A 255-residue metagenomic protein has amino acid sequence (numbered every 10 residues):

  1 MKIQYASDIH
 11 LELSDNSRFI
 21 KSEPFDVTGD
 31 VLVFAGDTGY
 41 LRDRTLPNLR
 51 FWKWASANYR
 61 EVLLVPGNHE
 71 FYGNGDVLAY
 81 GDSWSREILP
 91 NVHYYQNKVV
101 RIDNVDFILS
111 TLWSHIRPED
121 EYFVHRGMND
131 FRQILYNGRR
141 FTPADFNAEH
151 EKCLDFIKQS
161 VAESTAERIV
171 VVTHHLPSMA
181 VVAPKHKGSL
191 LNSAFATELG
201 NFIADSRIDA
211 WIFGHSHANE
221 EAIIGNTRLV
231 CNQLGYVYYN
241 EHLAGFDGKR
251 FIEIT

Functional and structural regions predicted by a protein language model:
M1-L64, F71-A79, Y136-R140, T255: N-terminal active-site segment of His-dependent metallophosphoesterases
M1-Q4, V99-L109, R168, I223-R228: Beta-strand-turn-beta hairpins that frame and shape the catalytic cleft of phosphate-ester-processing enzymes
Y5-S7, L32-D37, L63-N68, H93-N97 (+4 more regions): Active-site neighborhood of phospho(di)ester-bond hydrolases with catalytic His/Asp-centered motifs
H10-N16, Y40-D43, H69-D76, V99-R101 (+4 more regions): Active-site environment of divalent metal-dependent phosphoester hydrolases
N58-E61, A166, I208-D209, N226-T227: A short helix->loop->beta-strand "cap" motif at the edges of active sites that frequently abuts
E61-V124, N129-F131: A basic- and aromatic-enriched beta-loop-alpha substructure that forms the phosphate/nucleotide- and DNA/RNA-contacting
V100-R101, A183, L190-D209, H217-T255: Binuclear metal-dependent phosphoesterase catalytic core
I108-V170, H175-H186: Active-site-proximal loop/helix segment associated with metal-binding centers of metalloenzymes
